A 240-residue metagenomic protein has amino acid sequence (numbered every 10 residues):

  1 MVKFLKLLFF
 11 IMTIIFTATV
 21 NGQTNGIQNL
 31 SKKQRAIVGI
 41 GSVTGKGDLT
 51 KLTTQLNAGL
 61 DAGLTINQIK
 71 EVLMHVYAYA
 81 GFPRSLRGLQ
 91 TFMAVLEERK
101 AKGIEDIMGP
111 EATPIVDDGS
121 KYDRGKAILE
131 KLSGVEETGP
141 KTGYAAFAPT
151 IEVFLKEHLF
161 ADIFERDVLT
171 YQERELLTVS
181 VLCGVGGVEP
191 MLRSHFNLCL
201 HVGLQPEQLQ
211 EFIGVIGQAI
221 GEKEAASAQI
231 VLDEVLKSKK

Functional and structural regions predicted by a protein language model:
M1-F9: Bacterial N-terminal signal peptides that target proteins for export
L8-T17: Bacterial N-terminal signal peptides
N21-K33, G45-A62, N67-Q68, F82-Y171 (+2 more regions): Acidic, glycine/proline-rich low-complexity segments that act as flexible tails and inter-domain linkers
R35-V43, I69-L73, E173-C183, L192 (+1 more regions): Short, structured motif recognition centered on aromatic/hydrophobic residues
G47, G186-G187: Alpha-helix capping and inter-helical loop/turn segments
M74-P83: Internal helix-loop-helix
V188-N197, Q210: Short conserved catalytic/interaction loops centered on acidic-Pro-aromatic/His motifs
V202-E211: Long amphipathic all-alpha helical oligomerization modules
